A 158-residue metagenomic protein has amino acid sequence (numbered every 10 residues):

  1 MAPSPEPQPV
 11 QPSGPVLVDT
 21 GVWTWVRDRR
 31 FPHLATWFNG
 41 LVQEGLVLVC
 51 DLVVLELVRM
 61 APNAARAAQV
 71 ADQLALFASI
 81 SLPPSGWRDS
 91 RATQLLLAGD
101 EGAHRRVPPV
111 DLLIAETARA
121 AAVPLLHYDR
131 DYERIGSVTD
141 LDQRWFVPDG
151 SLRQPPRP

Functional and structural regions predicted by a protein language model:
M1-P15, A115, R119-P158: Acidic, PIN/NYN-like endoribonuclease modules and their adjacent C-terminal/linker elements
M1-V49, R59-D72, R153-Q154: Short, well-structured N-terminal submotif of metal-dependent ribonuclease cores
A2-Q11, S79-L126: Active-site neighborhoods of divalent-metal-dependent phosphate/nucleic-acid chemistry enzymes
T20, D51, V110-L112: Conserved glycosyltransferase catalytic-site signature
W23, V54-L57, Y132-E133: A generic structural signal for short hydrophobic patches within well-formed alpha-helices
Q43-G45, L76-F77, A121, V138: Structured helix-beta-strand junction loops
A64-A68, A98, D142-F146: Short, hinge-like loop/turn segments at secondary-structure boundaries
A68-P83: Helix-adjacent hinge/juxtasegments
